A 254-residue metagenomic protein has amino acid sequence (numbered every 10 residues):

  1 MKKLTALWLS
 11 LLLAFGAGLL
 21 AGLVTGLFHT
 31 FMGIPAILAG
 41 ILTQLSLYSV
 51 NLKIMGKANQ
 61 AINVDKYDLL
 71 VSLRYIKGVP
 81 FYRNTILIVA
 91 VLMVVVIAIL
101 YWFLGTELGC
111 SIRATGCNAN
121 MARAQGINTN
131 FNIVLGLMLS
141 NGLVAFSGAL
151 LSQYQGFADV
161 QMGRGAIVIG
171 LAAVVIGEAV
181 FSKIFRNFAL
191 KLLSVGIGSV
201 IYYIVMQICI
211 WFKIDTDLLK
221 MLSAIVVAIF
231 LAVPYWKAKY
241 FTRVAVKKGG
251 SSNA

Functional and structural regions predicted by a protein language model:
A6, A21, Y82-G163, I167: Helix-loop-helix "hairpin" substructures at the membrane interface of multi-pass membrane proteins
L7-L45, V50, V91-V95, G198 (+1 more regions): Alpha-helical transmembrane segments within multi-pass membrane transporters and channels
L23, L27-M32, V50-K57, Y101-W102 (+6 more regions): Membrane-interface helix caps of multi-pass small-molecule transporters
A36, G40, L47-G105, D159-V160 (+2 more regions): Transmembrane helix-bundle core of multi-pass membrane transporters and related energy-transducing complexes
A36-I37, V64-D65, T85-V89, I133 (+3 more regions): Loop-to-transmembrane alpha-helix initiation sites
S49, V89-Y101, S140-S147, L171-V180 (+2 more regions): Hydrophobic core segments of alpha-helical transmembrane domains in multi-pass membrane transport and ion-translocation
C117-A124, N128-F131, L190-L193, V205-A254: Cytosolic-side transmembrane-helix boundaries in multi-pass membrane proteins
V144, G148-K220: Transmembrane alpha-helical segments in multi-pass inner-membrane proteins
